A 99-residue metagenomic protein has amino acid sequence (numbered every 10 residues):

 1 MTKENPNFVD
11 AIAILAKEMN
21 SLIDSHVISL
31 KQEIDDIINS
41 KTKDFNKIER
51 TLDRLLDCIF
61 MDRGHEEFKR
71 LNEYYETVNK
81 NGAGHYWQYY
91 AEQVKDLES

Functional and structural regions predicted by a protein language model:
M1-L15: Short, charged, low-complexity amphipathic alpha-helix
V9, I34-D35, D53, A91-V94: Intrinsically disordered, low-complexity regions
K17-K69: Amphipathic alpha-helical interaction modules
R63-S99: Amphipathic alpha-helical binding modules
